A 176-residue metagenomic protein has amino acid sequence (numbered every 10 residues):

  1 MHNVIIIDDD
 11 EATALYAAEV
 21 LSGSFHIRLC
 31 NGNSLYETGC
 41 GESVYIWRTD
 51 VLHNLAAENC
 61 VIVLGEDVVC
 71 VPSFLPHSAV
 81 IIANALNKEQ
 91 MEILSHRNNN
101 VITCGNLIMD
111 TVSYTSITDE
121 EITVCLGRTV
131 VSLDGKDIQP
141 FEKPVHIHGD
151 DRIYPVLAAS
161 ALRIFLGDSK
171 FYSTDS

Functional and structural regions predicted by a protein language model:
M1-A83, E89-N100: Phosphate-binding loop of NTP-binding sites
A85-L86, L107: Short beta->alpha linker loops
G105-S176: Adenine nucleotide phosphate-binding catalytic loops in nucleotide-utilizing enzymes
